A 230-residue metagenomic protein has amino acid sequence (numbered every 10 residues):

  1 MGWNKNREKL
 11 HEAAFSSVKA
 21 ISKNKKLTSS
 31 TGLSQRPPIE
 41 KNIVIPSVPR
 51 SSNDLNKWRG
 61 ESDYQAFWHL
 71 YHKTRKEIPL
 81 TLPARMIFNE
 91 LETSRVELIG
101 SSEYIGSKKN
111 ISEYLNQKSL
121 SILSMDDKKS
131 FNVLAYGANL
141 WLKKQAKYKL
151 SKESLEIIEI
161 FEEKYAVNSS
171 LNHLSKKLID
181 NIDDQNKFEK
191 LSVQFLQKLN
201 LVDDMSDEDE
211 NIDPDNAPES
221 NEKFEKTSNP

Functional and structural regions predicted by a protein language model:
M1-N181, F188: Basic/hydrophobic alpha-helical interface regions
K176, E189-L199: Extended, low-hydrophobicity, Ser/Thr/Pro/Gly-biased non-transmembrane segments
L199, D203-P230: Segments forming glycine/polar-rich beta-alpha architectures that bind adenosine-containing cofactors
